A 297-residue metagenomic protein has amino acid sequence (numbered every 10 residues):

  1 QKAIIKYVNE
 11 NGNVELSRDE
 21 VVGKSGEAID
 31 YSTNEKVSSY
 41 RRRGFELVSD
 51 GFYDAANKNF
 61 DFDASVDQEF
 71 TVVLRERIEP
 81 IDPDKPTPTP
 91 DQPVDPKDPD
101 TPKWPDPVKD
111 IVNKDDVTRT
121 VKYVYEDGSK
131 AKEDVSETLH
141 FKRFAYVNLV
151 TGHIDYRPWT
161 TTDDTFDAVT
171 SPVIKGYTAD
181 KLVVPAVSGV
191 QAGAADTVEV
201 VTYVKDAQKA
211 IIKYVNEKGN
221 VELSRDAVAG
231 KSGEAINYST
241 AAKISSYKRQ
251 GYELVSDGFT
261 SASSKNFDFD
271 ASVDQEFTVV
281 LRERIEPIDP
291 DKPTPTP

Functional and structural regions predicted by a protein language model:
Q1, K6-V8, N59-T118, K122-V124 (+2 more regions): Conserved "repeat-terminator" motif of extracellular CCP/Sushi domains
I4-N9, E15-S17, V22, D30 (+14 more regions): Long tandem-repeat architecture
K6-G26, G51-N57, T87-P105, K122-K130 (+6 more regions): Short, solvent-exposed loop/edge segments of extracellular or virion-exposed proteins
G23-S32, D63-D67, K114, K142 (+4 more regions): Solvent-exposed, conformationally flexible loop/turn segments
Y31-F62, P83, R157-V190, Y238-F269: Surface-exposed interfaces of beta-sheet-rich extracellular modules
T33, T71, T87-T89, T101 (+12 more regions): Residue-identity detector for threonine
F45-L47, L74, T101-P105, V112-D115 (+6 more regions): Aromatic-residue detector
